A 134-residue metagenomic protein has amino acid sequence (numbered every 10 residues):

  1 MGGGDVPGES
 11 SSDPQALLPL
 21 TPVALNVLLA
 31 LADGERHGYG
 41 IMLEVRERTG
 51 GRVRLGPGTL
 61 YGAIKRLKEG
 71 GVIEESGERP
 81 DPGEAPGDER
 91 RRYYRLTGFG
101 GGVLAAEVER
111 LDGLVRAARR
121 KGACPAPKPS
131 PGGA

Functional and structural regions predicted by a protein language model:
M1-A16, D81: N-terminal intrinsically disordered/low-complexity leader segments
G2-G8, F99-A134: Amphipathic alpha-helical dimerization/coiled-coil segments that flank or bridge DNA-binding/regulatory modules
P14-T59: N-terminal helix-turn-helix DNA-binding core of bacterial DNA-binding proteins
L60-G70: Basic amphipathic alpha-helical segments that dock to polyanions
G70-G87, R95: Beta-hairpin "wing" of winged helix-turn-helix
R90: Exposed loop/turn and edge beta-strand positions of beta-sandwich/beta-sheet ligand-binding modules
